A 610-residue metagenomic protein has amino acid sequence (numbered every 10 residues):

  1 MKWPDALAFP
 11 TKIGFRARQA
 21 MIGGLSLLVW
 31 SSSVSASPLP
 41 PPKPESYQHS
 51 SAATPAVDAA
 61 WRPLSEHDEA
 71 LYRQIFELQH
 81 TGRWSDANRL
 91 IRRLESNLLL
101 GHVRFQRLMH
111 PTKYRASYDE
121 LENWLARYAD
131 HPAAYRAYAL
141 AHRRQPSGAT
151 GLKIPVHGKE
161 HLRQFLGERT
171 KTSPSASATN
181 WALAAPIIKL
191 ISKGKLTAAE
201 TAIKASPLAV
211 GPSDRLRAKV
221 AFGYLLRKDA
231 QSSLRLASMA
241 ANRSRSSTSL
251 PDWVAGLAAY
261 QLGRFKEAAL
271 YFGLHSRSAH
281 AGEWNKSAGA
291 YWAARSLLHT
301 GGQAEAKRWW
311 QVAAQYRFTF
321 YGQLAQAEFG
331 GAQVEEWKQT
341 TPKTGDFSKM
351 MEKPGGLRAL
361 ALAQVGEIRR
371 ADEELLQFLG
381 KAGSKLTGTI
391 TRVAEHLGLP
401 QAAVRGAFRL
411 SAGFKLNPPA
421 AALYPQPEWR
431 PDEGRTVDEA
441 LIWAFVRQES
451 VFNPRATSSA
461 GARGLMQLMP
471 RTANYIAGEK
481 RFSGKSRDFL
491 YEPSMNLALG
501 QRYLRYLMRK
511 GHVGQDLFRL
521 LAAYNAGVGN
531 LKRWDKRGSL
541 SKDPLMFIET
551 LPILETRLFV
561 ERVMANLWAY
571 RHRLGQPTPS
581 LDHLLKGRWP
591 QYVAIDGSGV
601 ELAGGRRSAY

Functional and structural regions predicted by a protein language model:
M1-R16: N-terminal secretory signal peptides that target proteins for export/translocation
A20-S32: Bacterial N-terminal signal peptides
A36-P63, H67-E69, G151-V156, L162-R163 (+10 more regions): Proline-rich, low-complexity linker regions of envelope-associated factors in Gram-negative bacteria
A52-P146, P155, R215, F222-L226: Alpha-helical, heptad-rich or low-complexity scaffold/stalk segments that mediate oligomerization or tethering
A70-R83, N180-A198, K219-G223, P354-E367: Alpha-helical segment of the N-proximal tetratricopeptide repeat
N97-L100, F105-M109, Y118-H131, L140 (+13 more regions): Catalytic glycan-binding domains that act on GlcNAc-containing polysaccharides
N123, A129-N180, A184-I188, T197-T201 (+2 more regions): Non-catalytic accessory/assembly modules
G158, T340-E367, Q576, L581: Acidic, serine/threonine-rich low-complexity intrinsically disordered linkers/hinges in large eukaryotic
